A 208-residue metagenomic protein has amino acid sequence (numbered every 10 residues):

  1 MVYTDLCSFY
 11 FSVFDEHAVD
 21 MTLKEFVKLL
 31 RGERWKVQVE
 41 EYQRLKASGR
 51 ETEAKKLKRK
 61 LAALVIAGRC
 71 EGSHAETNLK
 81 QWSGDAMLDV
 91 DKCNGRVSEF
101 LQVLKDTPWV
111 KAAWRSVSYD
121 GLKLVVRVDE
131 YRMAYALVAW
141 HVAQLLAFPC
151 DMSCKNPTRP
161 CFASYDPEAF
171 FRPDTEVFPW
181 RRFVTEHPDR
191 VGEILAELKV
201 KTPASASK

Functional and structural regions predicted by a protein language model:
M1-D120, R127-L137, F148, I194-E197 (+1 more regions): Signature for HUH/AEP ssDNA processing cores
V2, P160, F183-K199: Long hydrophobic alpha-helices with heptad-repeat/coiled-coil character
L29-L30, L64-V65, V142, F162 (+1 more regions): Generic hydrophobic, helix-prone segments enriched in Leu/Val/Ile
F100-D106, R127-C150, A169-R190: Helical (often loop-to-helix) elements that flank the catalytic cores of nucleotide-handling enzymes
S118-D120, S153-F170: Short proline/glycine- and acidic-rich turn/helix-capping motifs at secondary-structure junctions
S205-K208: Charged/polar low-complexity intrinsically disordered segments, enriched in acidic residues
